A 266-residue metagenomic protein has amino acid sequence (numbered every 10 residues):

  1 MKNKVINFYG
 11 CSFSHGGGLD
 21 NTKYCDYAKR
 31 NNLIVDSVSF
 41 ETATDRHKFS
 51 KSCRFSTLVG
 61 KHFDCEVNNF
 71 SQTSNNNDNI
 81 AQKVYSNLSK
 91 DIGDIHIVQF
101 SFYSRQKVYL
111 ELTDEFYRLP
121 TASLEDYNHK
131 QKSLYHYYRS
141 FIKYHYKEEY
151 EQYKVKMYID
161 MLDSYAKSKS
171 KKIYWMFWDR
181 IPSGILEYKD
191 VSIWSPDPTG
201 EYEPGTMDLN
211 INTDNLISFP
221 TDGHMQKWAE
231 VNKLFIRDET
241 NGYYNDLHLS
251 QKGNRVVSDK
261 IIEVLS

Functional and structural regions predicted by a protein language model:
M1-N77, K90, V256: Serine-esterase "nucleophile elbow" of acetyl-processing enzymes
K2, Y85-S266: Alpha-helical cap/lid subdomain in secreted, periplasmic, or secretory-pathway luminal O-acyl-processing enzymes
A28-K29, Q82, Y188: A generic membrane alpha-helix/interface feature
S52, I80, Y158-I159: Amphipathic coiled-coil/heptad-repeat helices and related helical stalk/stem segments that mediate oligomerization
N77-K83, N87: Outer-membrane beta-barrel proteins
